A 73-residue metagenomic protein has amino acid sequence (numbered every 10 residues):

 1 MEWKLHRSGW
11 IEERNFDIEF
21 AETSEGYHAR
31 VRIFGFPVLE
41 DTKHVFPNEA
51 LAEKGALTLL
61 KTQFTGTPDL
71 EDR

Functional and structural regions predicted by a protein language model:
M1, T67-R73: Short intrinsically disordered terminal tails
M1-Y27: Short N-terminal "domain-start" leader segments that mark the transition from disordered tails or signal peptides into
I18-F20, A29-V31, A52, A56: Hydrophobic beta-strand residues in large extracellular and virion-surface proteins
A21-L39: Short aromatic-glycine-(Arg/Gly/Cys) micro-motifs in beta-strand/loop hairpins
F34-L51: A short, exposed loop/beta-hairpin motif centered on an aromatic-Gly-Thr core
P47-P68: A short, charged, amphipathic alpha-helix used as a generic interaction element across diverse proteins
